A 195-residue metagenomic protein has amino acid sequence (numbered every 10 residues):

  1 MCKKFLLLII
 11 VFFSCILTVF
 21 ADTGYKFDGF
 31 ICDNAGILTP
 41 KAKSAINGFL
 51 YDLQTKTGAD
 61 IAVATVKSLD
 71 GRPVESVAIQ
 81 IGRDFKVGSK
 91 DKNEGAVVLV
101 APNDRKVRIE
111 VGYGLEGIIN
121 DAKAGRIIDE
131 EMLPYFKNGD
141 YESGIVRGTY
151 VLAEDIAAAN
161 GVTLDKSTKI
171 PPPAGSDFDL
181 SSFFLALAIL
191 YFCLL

Functional and structural regions predicted by a protein language model:
M1-F5: Positively charged n-region of N-terminal signal peptides that target proteins for export
L6-L7, Y25: Generic early N-terminus positional signal peaking at residue ~5-7
L7-I16: Bacterial N-terminal signal peptides
F20-F184, L194-L195: Folded, non-transmembrane soluble domains that reside on the lumenal/extracytoplasmic side of membranes
